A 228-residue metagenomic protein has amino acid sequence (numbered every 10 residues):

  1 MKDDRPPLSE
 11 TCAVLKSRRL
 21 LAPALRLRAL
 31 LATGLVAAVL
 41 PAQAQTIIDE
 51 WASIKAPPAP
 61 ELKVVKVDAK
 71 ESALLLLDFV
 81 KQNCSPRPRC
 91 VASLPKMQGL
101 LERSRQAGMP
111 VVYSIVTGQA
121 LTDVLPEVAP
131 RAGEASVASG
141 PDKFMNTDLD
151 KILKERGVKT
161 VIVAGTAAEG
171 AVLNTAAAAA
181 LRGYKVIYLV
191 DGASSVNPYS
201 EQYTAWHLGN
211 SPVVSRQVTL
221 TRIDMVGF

Functional and structural regions predicted by a protein language model:
M1-L25: N-terminal secretory signal peptides that target proteins for export/translocation
R26-V39: Bacterial N-terminal signal peptides
A42, P58, F79, V91-A92: Long, contiguous secondary-structure blocks with strong helical propensity
A44-A73, G118-F228: Active-site-adjacent betaalpha module
L75-L77: Short hydrophobic beta-strand that contains or immediately precedes a catalytic carboxylate
V80-S85: Short acidic, Gly/Ser-rich segments with clustered Asp/Glu that frequently serve as metal-coordination loops in enzyme
R87-S104: …and closely analogous acidic/polar surface helices at protein-protein or active-site interfaces in A-domain-like
L101-Q119: Von Willebrand factor
